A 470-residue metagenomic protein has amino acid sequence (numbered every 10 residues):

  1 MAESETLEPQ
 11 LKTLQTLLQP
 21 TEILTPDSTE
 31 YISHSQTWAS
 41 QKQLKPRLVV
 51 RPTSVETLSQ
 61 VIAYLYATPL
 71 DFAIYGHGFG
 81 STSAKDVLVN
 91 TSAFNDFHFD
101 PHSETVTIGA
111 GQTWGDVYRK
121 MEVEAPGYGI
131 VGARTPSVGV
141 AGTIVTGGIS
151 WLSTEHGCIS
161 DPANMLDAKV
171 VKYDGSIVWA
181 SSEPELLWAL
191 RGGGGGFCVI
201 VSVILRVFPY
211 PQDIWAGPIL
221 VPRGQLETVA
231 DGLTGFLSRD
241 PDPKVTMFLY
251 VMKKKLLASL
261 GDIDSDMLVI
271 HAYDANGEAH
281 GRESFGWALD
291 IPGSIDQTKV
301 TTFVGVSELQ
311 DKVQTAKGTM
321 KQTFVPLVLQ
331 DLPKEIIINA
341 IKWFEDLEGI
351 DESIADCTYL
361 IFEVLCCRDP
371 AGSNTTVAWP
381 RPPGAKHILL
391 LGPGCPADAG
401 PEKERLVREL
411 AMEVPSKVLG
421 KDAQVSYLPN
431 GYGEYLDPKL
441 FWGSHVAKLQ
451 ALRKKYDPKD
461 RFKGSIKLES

Functional and structural regions predicted by a protein language model:
M1-S470: Soluble FAD-dependent oxygen oxidases
